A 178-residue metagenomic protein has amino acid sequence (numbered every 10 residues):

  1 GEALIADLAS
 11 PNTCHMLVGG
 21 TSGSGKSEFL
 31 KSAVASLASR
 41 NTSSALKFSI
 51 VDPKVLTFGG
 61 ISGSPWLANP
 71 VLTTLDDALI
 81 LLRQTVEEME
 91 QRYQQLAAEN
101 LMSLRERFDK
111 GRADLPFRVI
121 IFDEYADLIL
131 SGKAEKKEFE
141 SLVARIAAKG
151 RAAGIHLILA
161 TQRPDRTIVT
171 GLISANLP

Functional and structural regions predicted by a protein language model:
G1-L101, L115-P178: P-loop NTPase catalytic phosphate-binding loop
E99-G111: Short, highly charged C-terminal tails/helix-capping segments
